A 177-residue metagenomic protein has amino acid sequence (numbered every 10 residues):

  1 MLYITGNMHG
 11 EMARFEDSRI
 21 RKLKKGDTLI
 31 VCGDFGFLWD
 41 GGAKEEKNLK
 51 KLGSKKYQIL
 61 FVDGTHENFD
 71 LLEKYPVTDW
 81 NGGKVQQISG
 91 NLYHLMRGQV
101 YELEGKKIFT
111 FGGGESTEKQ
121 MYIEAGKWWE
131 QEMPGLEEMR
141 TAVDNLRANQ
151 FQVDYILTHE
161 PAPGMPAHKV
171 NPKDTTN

Functional and structural regions predicted by a protein language model:
M1-Y3: Extreme N-terminal starter segment of soluble prokaryotic enzymes
T5, G10-L103: Core catalytic region of metal-dependent phosphoesterases/phosphodiesterases, especially metallo-beta-lactamase-like
G83, G90, E104-T176: Active-site-proximal loop/helix segment associated with metal-binding centers of metalloenzymes
